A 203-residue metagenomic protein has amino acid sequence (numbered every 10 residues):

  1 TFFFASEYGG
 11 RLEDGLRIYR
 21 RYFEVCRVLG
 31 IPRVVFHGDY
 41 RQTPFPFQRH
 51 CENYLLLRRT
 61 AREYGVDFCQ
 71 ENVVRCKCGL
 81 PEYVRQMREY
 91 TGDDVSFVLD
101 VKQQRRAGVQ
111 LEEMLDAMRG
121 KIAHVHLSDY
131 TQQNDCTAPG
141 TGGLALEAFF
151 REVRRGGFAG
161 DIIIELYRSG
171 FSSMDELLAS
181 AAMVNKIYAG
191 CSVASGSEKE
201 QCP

Functional and structural regions predicted by a protein language model:
T1-F3, G38-Q42, N72-C76, V101-R105 (+2 more regions): Active-site-proximal loop/turn and secondary-structure-junction residues that shape catalytic pockets, frequently
T1-R17, Y40-Q48, S173: Surface-exposed, active-site-proximal loop segments in enzymatic domains
E7-R11, Q42, C76, A138-T141 (+1 more regions): Pocket-edge positions in alpha/beta enzyme catalytic cores
L16, R21-V25, G30-P32, L55-L56 (+2 more regions): Histidine-acidic metal/acid-base catalytic patches
C26-F45: Active-site groove signature of glycoside hydrolases
R41-P44, R49-V73: Catalytic cores of phosphodiester-bond-cleaving enzymes
E63-T91: Basic- and aromatic-lined ligand-binding clefts that recognize polyanionic substrates
